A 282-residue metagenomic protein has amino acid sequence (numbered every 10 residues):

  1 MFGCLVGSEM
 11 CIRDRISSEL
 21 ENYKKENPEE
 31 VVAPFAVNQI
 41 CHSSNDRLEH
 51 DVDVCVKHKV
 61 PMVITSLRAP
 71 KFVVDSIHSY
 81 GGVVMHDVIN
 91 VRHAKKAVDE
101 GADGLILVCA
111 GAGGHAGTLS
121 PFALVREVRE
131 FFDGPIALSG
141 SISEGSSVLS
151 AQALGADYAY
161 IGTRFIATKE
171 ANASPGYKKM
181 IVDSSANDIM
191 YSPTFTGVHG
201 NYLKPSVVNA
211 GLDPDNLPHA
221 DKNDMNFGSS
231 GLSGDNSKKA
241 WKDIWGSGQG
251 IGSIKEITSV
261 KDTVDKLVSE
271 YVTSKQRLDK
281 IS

Functional and structural regions predicted by a protein language model:
M1-G7, I12: Single conserved hydrophobic/aromatic residue that forms the stacking wall/gate of nucleotide- or nucleobase-binding
S8, Q39-S43: Short glycine-rich, polar/acidic loop-and-turn segments at beta strand-coil junctions
I12, L138-S139: Short sequence segments immediately N-terminal to proteolytic processing junctions that release a mature
R13-I40: A structural-propensity feature for long, helix-poor, extended segments
S18-E21, K25, S43-A137, G145-T163: Alpha/beta enzyme core
A123-A137, S143-S282: Conserved active-site-proximal phosphate/metal-binding subdomains
